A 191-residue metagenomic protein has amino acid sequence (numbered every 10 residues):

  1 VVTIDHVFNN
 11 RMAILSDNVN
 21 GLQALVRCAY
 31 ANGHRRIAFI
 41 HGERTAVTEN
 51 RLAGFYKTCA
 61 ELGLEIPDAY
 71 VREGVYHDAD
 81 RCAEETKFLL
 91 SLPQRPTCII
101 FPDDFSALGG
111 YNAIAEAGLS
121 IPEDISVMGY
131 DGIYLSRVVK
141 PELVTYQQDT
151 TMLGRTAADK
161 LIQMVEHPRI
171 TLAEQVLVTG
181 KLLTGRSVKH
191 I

Functional and structural regions predicted by a protein language model:
V1-I191: Bacterial carbohydrate/catabolite-sensing allosteric modules
